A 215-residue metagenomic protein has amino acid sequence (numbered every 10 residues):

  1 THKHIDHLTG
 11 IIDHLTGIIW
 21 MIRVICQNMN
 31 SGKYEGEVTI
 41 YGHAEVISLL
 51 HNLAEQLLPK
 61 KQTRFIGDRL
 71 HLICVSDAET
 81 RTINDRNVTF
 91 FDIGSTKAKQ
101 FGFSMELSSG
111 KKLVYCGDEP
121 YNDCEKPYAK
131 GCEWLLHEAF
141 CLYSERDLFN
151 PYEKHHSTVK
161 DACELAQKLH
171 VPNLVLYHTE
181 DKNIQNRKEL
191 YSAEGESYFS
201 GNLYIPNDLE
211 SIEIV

Functional and structural regions predicted by a protein language model:
T1-V114, P120, E125, E189-V215: Binuclear metal-dependent hydrolase catalytic cores
P120-E210: Cap/insert and terminal regions of metallo-dependent hydrolase folds
